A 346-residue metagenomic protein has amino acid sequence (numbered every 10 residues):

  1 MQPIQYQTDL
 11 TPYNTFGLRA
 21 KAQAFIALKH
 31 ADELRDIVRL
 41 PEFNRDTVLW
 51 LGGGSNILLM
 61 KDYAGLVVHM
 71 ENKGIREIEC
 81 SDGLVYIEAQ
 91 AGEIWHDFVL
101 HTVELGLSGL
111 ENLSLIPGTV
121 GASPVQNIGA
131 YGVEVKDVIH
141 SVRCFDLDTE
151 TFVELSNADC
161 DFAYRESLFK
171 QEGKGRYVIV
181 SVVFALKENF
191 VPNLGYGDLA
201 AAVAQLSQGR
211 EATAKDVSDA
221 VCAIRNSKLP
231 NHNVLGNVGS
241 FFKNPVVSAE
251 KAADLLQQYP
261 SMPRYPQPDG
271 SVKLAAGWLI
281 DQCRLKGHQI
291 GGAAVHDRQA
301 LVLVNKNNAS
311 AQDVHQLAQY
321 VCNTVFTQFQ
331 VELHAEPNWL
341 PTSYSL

Functional and structural regions predicted by a protein language model:
M1-V142, D146-D148: Anion-binding (especially nucleotide phosphate/pyrophosphate-binding) glycine-rich loop and adjoining beta-alpha core
Q5-Y6, T11-L18, I57, F152-Q312 (+1 more regions): Phosphate/pyrophosphate- and phosphate-bearing ligand-binding catalytic cores of soluble enzymes
L107, A311-V314: Beta-rich strand-turn-strand
